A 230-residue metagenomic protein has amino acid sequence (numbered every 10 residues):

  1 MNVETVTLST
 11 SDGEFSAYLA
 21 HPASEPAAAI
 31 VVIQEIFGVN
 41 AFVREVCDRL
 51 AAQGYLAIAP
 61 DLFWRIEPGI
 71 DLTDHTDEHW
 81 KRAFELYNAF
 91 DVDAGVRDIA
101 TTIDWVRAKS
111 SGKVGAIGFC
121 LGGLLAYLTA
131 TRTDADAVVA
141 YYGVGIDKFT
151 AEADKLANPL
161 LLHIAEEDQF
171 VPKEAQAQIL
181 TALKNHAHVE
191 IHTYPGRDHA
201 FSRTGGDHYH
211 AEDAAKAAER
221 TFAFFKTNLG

Functional and structural regions predicted by a protein language model:
M1-G230: N-terminal cap/leader regions of alpha/beta-hydrolase-fold enzymes, predominantly small-molecule hydrolases
